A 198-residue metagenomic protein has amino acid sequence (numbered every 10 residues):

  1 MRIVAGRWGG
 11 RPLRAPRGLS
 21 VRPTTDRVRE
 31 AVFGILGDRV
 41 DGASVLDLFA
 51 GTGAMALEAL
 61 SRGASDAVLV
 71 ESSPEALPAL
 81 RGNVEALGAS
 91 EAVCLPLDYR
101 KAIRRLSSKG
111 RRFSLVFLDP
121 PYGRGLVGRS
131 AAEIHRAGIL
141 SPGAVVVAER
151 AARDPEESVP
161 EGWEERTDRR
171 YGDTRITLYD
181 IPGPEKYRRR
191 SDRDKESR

Functional and structural regions predicted by a protein language model:
M1-R198: Class I S-adenosyl-L-methionine-dependent methyltransferase catalytic core
